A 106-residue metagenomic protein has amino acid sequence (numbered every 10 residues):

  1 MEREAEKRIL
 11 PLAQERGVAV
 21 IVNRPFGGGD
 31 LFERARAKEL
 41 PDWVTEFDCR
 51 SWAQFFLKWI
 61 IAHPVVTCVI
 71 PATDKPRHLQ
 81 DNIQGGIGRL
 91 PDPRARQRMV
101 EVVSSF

Functional and structural regions predicted by a protein language model:
M1-F106: Beta/alpha (TIM)-barrel catalytic core signal, keyed to glycine-rich beta->alpha loops juxtaposed to Asp/Glu that bind
